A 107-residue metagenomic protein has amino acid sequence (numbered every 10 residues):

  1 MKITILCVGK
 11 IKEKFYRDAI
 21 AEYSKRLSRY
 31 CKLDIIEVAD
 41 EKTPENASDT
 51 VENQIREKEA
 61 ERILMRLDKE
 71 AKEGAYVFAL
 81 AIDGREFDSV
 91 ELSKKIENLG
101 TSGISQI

Functional and structural regions predicted by a protein language model:
M1-L27: N-terminal beta1-alpha1 ligand-phosphate binding loop
K2, Y30-K32, G74: A generic structural signal for alpha->beta connector loops
S24-Y30, P44, V51: A broad "ordered helical/assembly scaffold" signature
K25-K32, G100-I104: Arginine/glycine-rich "motif VI" loop of SF2 helicases in the C-terminal RecA-like domain
D34-I36: General small-molecule cofactor/ligand-binding pocket signal
A39-Q106: S-adenosyl-L-methionine/SAH cofactor-binding core of RNA-modifying enzymes
